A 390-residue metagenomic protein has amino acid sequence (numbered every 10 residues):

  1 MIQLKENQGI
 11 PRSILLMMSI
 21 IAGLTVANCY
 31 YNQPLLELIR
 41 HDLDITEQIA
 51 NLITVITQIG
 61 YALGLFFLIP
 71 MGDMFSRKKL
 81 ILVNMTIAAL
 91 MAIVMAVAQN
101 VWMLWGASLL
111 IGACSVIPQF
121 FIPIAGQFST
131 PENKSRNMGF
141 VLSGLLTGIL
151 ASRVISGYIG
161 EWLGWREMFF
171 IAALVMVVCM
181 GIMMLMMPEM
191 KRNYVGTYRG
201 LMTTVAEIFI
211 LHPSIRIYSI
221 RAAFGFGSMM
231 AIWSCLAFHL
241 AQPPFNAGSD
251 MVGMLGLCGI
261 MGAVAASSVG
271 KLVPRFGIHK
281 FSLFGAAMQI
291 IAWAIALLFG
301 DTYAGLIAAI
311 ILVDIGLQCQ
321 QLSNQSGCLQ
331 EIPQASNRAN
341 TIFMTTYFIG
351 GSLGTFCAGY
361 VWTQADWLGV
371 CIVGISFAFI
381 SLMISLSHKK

Functional and structural regions predicted by a protein language model:
I2-Q8, M187-I220: Juxtamembrane intracellular "pre-TM" segments in multi-pass secondary transporters
L63-V101: Conserved MFS/SLC helix-loop-helix module at the cytosolic interface between two early adjacent transmembrane helices
L65-S76, V264-I278, W362: Helix-to-loop junctions at the C-terminal end of transmembrane segments in multipass secondary transporters
L80-I93, K280-A294, I375: Structural signature of the two symmetry-related core transmembrane helices
M103, F140-M187: Helix-loop-helix hairpin linking two adjacent transmembrane segments in secondary transporters
A107-G144: Cytoplasmic helix-loop-helix junction between adjacent transmembrane helices in 12-TM secondary transporters
I117-S129, C319-I332: Intracellular juxtamembrane helix-capping segments at the cytosolic ends of symmetry-related transmembrane helices
H279-N324: C-terminal transmembrane helical hairpin of 12-TM major facilitator-type secondary transporters
